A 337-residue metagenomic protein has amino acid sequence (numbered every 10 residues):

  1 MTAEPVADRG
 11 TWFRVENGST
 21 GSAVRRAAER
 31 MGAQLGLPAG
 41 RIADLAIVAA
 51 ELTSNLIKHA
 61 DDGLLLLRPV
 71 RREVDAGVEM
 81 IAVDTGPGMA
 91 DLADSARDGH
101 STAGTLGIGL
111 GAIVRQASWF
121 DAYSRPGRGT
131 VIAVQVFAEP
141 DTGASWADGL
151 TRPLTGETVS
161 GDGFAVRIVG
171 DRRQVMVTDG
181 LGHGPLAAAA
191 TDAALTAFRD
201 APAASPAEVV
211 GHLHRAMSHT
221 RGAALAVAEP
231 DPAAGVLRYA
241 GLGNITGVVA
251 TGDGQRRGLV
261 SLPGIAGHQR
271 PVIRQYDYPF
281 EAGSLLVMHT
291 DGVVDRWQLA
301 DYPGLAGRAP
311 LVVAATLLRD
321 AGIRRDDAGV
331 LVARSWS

Functional and structural regions predicted by a protein language model:
M1-G10, T53-G143, V169-M176, P230-P232 (+2 more regions): Conserved beta-strand-loop-beta-strand hairpin that lines the nucleotide-binding pocket of ATP/GTP-utilizing enzymes
M1-I47, G149-I168: Bergerat-fold GHKL ATPase/HATPase_c domain
T2, W12-N17, G21, G211-R221 (+1 more regions): C-terminal catalytic subdomain
N55, R115, W119, A197-D200 (+4 more regions): Amphipathic alpha-helical regulatory segments at dimerization interfaces that relay allosteric signals between sensory
Q135-L181, L186, A190-A193: N-terminal entry segment of metal-dependent catalytic domains or homologous docking segments
A144-G161, V210-S218, G243-D277, E281 (+2 more regions): PP2C/PPM family metal-dependent serine/threonine protein phosphatase catalytic domain, recognizing the conserved
L186-G254, I273, A333: Catalytic core of PPM/PP2C metal-dependent serine/threonine phosphatase domains
